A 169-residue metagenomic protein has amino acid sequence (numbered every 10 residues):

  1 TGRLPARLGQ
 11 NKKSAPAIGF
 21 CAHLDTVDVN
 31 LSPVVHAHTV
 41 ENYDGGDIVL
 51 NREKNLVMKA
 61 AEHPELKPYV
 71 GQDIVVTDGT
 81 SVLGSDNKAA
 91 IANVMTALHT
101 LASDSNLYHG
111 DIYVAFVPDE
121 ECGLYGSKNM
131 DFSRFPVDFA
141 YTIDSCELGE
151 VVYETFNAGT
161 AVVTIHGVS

Functional and structural regions predicted by a protein language model:
T1, L8, A161-S169: Short, intrinsically disordered, charge-balanced linker/junction segments flanking boundaries in proteins
T1-D73: Acidic/His- and Gly-rich active-site-bordering loop/insert found across diverse amide/peptide-bond hydrolases
P5-G9, T100, E147-L148, V168: Short beta-turn/strand-loop junction motif enriched in small, turn-promoting residues
A17, V152-Y153, S169: Short, charged, solvent-exposed linker or helix-capping segments at domain edges/interfaces that act as flexible hinges
A22-L24, S145, I165-G167: Short, small-residue-rich loop/turn micro-motifs
T26, S81, G167-S169: A generic structural motif
K67-T160, T164: Acidic/histidine-rich catalytic neighborhood of metal-dependent amide-processing enzymes
